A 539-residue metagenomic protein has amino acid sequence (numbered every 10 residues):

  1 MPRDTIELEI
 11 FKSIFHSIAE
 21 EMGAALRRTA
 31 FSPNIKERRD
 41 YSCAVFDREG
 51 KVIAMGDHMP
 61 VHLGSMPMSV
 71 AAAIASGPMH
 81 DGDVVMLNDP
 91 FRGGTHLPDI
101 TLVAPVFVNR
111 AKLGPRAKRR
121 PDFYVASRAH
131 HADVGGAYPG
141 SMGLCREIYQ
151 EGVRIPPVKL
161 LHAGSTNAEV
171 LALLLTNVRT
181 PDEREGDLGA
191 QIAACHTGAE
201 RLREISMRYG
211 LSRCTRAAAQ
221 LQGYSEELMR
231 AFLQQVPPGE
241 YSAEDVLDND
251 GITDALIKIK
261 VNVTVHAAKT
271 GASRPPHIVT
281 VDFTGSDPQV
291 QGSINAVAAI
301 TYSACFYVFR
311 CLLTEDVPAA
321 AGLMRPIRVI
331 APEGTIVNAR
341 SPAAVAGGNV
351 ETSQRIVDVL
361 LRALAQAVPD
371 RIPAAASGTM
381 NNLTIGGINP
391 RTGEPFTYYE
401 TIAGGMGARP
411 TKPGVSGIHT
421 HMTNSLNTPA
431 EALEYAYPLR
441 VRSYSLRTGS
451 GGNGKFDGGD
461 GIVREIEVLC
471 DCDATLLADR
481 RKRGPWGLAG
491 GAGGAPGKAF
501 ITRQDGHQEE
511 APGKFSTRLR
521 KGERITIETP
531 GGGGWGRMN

Functional and structural regions predicted by a protein language model:
M1-N109, G114, P121-K269, R274-N539: Glycine/proline-enriched, intrinsically flexible loops and inter-domain linkers
